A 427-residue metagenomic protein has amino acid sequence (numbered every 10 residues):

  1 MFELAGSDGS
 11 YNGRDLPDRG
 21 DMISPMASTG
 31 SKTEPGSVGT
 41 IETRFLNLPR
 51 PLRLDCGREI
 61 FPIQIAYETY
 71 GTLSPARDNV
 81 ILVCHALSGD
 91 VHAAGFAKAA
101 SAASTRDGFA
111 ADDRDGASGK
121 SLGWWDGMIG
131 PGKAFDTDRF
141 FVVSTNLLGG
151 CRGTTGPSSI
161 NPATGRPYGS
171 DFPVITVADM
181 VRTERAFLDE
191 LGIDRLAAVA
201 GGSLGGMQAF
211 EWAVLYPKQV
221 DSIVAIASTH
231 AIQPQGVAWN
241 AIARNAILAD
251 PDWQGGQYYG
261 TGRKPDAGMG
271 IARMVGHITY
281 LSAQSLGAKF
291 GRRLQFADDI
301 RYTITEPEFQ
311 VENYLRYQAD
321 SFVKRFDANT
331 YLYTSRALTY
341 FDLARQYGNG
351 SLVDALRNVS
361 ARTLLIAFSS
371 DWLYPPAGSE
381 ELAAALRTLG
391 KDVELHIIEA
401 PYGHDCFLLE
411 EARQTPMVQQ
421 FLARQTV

Functional and structural regions predicted by a protein language model:
F2, G13, R19-V83, H92 (+1 more regions): Catalytic-loop region of hydrolases
E68, A76-N161: N-terminal cap/lid subdomain of alpha/beta-hydrolase-fold enzymes
P167, D171, A178-A197: Conserved acidic catalytic loop of the alpha/beta-hydrolase fold
R195-P234: Conserved hydrolase catalytic core segment
A225-S321: Alpha/beta-hydrolase-fold enzymes
Q346-L352, P375-A385: Short alpha-helix in the alpha/beta-hydrolase fold that links the catalytic acid
V359, L365-A367: Short beta-strand/loop motif that positions the catalytic acidic residue of the alpha/beta-hydrolase fold
L389-V427: Catalytic active-site module of serine/aspartate enzymes centered on a nucleophile-bearing elbow/loop
